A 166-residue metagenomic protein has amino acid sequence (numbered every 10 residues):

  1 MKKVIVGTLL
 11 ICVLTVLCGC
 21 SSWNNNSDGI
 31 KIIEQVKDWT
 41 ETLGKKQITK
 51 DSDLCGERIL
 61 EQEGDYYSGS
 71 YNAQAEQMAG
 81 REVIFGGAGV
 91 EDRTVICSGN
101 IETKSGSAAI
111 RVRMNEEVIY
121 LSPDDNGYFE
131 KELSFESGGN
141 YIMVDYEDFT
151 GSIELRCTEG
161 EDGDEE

Functional and structural regions predicted by a protein language model:
M1-V4, L9-I11: Positively charged n-region of N-terminal signal peptides that target proteins for export
T15-G19: C-terminal motif of bacterial Sec signal peptides marking the signal peptidase cleavage site
N25-G87: Transition segment at domain starts
G69, E136-N140: A glycine-anchored, Pro-Gly-centered beta-turn/N-cap motif
A75-Q77, I84-V95, E132-S137: Extracellular and analogous surface-interaction loops
R93-T103, V144: A short beta-strand element within beta-rich, extracytoplasmic domains of secreted/secretory-pathway proteins
K104-L121: Short, surface-exposed beta-strand/strand-loop-strand elements in extracellular ectodomains
Y146-E166: Edge beta-strands of jelly-roll/beta-sandwich modules across compartments, strongly enriched in secreted/luminal
